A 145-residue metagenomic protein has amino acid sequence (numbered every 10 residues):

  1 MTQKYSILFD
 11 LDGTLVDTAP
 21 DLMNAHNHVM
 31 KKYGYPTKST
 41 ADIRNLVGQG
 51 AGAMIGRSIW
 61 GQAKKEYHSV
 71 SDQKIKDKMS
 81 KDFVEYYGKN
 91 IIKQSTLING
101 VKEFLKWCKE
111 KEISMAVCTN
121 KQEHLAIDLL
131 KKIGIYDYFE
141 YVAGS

Functional and structural regions predicted by a protein language model:
T2-N45, G56-I59: Active-site neighborhood of HAD-like aspartate-dependent phosphohydrolases
M23, N27, R44, G48-G56 (+5 more regions): An amphipathic alpha-helix signature
H26, V101-L130: Substrate-recognition element of Asp-dependent hydrolases with the DxDx(T/V) motif
Y33, S58-K106, K111: Metal-dependent phosphoesterase signature
G50, T96-G100, K121: Short beta->alpha linker loops
K93-T96, A116, Q122-S145: Substrate-recognition "cap/lid" segment bordering the active-site pocket of phosphatases
